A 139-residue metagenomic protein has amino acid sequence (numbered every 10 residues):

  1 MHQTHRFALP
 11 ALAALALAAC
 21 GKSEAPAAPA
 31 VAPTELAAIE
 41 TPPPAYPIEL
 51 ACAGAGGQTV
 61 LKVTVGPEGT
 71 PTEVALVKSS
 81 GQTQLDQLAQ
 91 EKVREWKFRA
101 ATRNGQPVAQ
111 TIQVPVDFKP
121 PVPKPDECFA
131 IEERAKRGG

Functional and structural regions predicted by a protein language model:
M1-P10: Bacterial N-terminal signal peptides that target proteins for export
A16-A19: C-terminal motif of bacterial Sec signal peptides marking the signal peptidase cleavage site
A27-K62, L88-D126, E132-R134, G138: Short proline/glycine- and basic residue-enriched helix-capping loop/turn segments at helix->loop/beta transitions
L76-V77, Q113: Residue-level structural signal for beta-strand termini and adjacent loop
K78-T83: A short acidic/small-residue loop/turn micro-motif
